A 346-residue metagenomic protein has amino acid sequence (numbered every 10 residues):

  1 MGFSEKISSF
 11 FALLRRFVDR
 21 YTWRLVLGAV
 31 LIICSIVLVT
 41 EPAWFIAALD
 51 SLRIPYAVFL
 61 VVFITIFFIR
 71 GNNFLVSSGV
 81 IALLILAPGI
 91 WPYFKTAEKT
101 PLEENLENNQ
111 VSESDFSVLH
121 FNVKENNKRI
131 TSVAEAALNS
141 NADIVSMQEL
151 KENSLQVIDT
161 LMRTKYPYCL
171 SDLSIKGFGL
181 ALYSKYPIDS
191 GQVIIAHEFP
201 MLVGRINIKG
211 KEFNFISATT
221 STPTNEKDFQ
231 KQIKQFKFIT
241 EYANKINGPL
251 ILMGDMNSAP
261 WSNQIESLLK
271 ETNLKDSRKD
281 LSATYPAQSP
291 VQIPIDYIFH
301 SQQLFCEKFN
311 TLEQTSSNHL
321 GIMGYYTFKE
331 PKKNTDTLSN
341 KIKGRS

Functional and structural regions predicted by a protein language model:
M1-F17: Short, Lys/Arg-rich, polar N-terminal cytosolic tail immediately upstream of the first transmembrane signal-anchor
M1-G2, V30-I36, N273, R278: Compositionally biased, charge-rich terminal segments
L14, V18-Y21, I69-N73: Juxtamembrane loop-transmembrane helix junctions in multi-pass integral membrane proteins, especially the extracellular
Y21-F68: Membrane-embedded alpha-helical segments of integral membrane proteins
L60-P92, H197-N214, T219: Glycine/proline-rich, flexible active-site/cofactor-binding loop segments that harbor closely spaced acidic
R70, S77-N139: N-terminal signal-anchor transmembrane helix
V118, K124-N139, M147-S346: Soluble catalytic domains of enzymes that build or remodel membrane lipids, polysaccharides, and related
D143: Short acidic/polar active-site loop segments enriched in Thr and Asp
